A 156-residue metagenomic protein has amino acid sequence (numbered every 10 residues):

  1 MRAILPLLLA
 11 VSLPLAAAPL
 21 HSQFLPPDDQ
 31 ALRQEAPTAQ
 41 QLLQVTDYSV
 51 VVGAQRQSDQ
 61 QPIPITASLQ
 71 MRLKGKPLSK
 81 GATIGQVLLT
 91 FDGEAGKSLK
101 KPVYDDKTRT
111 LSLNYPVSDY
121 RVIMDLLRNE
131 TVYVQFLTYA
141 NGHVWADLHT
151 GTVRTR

Functional and structural regions predicted by a protein language model:
M1-I4: Positively charged n-region of N-terminal signal peptides that target proteins for export
P6-P14: Bacterial N-terminal signal peptides
A18-I84: OB-fold ssDNA-binding interfaces and closely related basic DNA-contact patches used across DNA replication/repair
T46, V51-G53, Q70-K74, T90-D92 (+3 more regions): A structural detector for beta-sheet-dominated domains
Q70-L111: Predominantly extracellular/secreted and cell-surface proteins with exposed, flexible low-complexity segments
S98-G151: Acidic, glycine-rich flexible loop segments
R154-R156: Short, solvent-exposed mixed-charge patches
